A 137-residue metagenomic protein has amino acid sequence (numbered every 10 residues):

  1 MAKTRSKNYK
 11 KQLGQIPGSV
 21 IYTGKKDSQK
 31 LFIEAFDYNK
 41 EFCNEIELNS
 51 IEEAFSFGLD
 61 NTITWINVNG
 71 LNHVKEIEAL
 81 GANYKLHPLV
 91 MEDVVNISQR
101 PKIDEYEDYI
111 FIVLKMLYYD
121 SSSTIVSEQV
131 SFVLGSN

Functional and structural regions predicted by a protein language model:
M1-N137: Peripheral, non-transmembrane regulatory/ligand-interaction domains of membrane transport proteins
